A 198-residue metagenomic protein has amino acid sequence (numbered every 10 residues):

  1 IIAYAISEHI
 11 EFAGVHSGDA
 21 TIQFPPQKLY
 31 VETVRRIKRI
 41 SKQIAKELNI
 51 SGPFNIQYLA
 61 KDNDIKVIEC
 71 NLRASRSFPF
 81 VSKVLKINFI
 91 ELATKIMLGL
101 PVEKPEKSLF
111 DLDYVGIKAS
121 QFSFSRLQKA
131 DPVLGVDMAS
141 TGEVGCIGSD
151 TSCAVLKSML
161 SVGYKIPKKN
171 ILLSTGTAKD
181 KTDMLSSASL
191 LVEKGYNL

Functional and structural regions predicted by a protein language model:
I1-T182: ATP-dependent carboxylate activation and anion-phosphoryl transfer catalytic cores that bind Mg-ATP to form
V192-E193: Anion (oxyanion) recognition and catalysis
Y196-L198: Short internal beta-strands
